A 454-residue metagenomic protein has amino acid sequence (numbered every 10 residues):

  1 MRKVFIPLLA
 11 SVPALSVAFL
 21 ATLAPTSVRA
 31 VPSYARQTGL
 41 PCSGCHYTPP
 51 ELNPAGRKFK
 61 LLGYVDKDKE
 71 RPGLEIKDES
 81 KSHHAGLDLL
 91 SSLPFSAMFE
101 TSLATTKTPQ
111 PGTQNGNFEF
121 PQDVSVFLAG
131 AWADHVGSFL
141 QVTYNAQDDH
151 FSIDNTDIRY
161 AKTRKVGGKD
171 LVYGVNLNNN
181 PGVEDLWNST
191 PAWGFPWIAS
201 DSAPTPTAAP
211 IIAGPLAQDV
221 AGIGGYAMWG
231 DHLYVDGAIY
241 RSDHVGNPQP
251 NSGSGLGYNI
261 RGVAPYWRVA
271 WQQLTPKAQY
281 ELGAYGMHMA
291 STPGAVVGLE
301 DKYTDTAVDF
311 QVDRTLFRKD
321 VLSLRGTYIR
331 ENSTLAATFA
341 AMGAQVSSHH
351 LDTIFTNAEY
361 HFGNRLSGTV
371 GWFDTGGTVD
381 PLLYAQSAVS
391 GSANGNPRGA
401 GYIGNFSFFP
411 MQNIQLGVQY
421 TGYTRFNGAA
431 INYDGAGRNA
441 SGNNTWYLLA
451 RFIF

Functional and structural regions predicted by a protein language model:
G39-P50: The canonical Cys-X-X-Cys-His
P41, F408, I414, A440-F454: Outer-membrane beta-barrel "beta-signal"
N53-P54, L90-T106, P111-V245, R261-K277 (+6 more regions): Outer membrane beta-barrel
S102-P109, T143-Q147, K165, N180-E184 (+7 more regions): Sequence/structural signature of outer-membrane beta-barrel proteins
Q114-F118, A146-I153, A213-A217, G255-G262 (+4 more regions): Replace "Gram-negative outer membrane beta-barrel proteins" with "bacterial and organellar outer membrane beta-barrel
P121-D123, F151-D157, D170-V172, V220-G222 (+7 more regions): Transmembrane beta-barrel architecture of outer membranes
A278-G404, F408, Y420: Detector for outer-membrane/organellar transmembrane beta-barrel domains, recognizing the amphipathic beta-strand
